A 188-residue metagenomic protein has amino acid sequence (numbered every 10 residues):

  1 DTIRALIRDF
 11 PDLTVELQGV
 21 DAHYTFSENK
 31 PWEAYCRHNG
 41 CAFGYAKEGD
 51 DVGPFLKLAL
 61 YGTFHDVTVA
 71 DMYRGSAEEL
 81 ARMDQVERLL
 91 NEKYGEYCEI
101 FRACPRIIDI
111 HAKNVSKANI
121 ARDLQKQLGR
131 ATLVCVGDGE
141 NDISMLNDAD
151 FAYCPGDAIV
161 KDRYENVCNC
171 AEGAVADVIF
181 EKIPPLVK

Functional and structural regions predicted by a protein language model:
D1: Glycine/small-residue-rich loop that forms an oxyanion/phosphate-binding "nest" at active or ligand-binding sites
R4-T14: Basic phosphate/pyrophosphate-binding loop/patch that engages nucleotide-derived ligands
A5, L89, K93, V178: Residues that form generic nucleotide/phosphate-binding pockets
I7-R8, N91, Q125, I183: N-terminal cationic-hydrophobic initiation segments that often serve targeting/anchoring roles
D9, E96-Y97, D148, R163: Structured helix-beta-strand junction loops
L13-T14, Q18-V136, E140, M145: Conserved acidic, metal-coordinating active-site core of Asp-based, Mg2+-dependent phosphoryl-transfer enzymes
D109-K188: Mg2+-dependent phosphoryl-transfer enzymes with acidic/Ser/Thr/Gly-rich catalytic loops
